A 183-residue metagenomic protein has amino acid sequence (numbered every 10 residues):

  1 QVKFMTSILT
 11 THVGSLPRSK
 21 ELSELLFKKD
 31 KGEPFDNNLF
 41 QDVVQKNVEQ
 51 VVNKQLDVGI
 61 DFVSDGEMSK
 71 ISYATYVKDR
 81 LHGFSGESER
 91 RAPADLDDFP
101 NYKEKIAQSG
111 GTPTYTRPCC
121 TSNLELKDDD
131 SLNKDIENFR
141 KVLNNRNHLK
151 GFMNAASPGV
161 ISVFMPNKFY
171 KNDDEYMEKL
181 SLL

Functional and structural regions predicted by a protein language model:
Q1-L183: Domain-level signal for soluble alpha/beta catalytic cores
